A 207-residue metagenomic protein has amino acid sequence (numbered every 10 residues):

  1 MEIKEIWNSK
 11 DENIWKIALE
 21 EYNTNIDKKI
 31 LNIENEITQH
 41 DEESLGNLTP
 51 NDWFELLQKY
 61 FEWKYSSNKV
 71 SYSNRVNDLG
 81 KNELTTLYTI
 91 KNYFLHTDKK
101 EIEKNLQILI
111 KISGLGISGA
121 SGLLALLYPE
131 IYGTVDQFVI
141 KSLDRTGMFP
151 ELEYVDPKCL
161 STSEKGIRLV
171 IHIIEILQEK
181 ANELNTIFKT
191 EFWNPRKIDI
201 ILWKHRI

Functional and structural regions predicted by a protein language model:
M1-Y60, G133-I207: C-terminal accessory module of base-excision DNA glycosylases/AP lyases that mediates lesion recognition and DNA
Y22, T86-F94, I131, L202: Generic hydrophobic, helix-prone segments enriched in Leu/Val/Ile
D52, E83-T86, G119, V139: Single-residue recognition of alpha-helix capping/boundary positions
S66-L115: Helix-hairpin-helix/helix-loop-helix acidic hairpins
S66-S71, P129-Y132, R206-I207: Short helix-capping/linker segments at secondary-structure and domain boundaries
H96, K100, E130, R168: A short glycine-/small-residue-rich loop at the edge of a beta-strand within enzyme catalytic domains
K104-D144: Catalytic DNA-binding helix-loop module of base-excision-repair DNA glycosylases/AP lyases
